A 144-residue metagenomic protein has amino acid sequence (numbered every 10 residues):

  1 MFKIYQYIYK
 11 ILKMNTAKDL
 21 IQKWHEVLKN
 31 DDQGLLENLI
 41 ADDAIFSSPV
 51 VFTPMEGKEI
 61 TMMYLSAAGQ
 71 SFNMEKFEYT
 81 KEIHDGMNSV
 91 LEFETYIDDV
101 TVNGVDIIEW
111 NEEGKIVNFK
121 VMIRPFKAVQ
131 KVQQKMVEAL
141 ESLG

Functional and structural regions predicted by a protein language model:
M1-K13: Short, Lys/Arg-enriched N-terminal segments with co-localized hydrophobic residues within the first ~10-30 amino acids
N15, V27, F52-E56: A short glycine-/small-residue-rich loop at the edge of a beta-strand within enzyme catalytic domains
T16-L20, G104-D106: A generic structural signal for ordered secondary structure
K18-L39: Short acidic-aromatic low-complexity motifs
I21-W24, I40, L65, L91-F93: Hydrophobic alpha-helical core bundles mediating ligand binding, dimerization, or RNAP-core interactions
D31, L39, T61, F93-T95 (+1 more regions): Residue-level detection of beta-strand scaffold positions
G34, N38-D85: A solvent-exposed, acidic/Ser-Thr-rich amphipathic alpha-helical stretch
S66-G144: A beta-strand edge to alpha-helix "cap/lid" segment located at domain peripheries
